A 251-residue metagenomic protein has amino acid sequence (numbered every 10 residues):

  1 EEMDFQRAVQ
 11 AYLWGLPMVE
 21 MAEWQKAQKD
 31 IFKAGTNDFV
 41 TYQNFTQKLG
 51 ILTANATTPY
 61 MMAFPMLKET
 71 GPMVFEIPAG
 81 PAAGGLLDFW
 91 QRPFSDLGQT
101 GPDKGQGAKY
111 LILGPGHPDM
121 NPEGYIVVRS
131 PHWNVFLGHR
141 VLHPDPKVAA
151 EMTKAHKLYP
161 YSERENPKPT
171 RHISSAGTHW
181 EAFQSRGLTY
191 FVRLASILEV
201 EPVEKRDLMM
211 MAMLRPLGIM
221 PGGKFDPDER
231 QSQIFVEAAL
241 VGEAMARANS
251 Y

Functional and structural regions predicted by a protein language model:
E1-Y251: A compositional/structural signature for long, glycine/proline-rich flexible linkers and loops on extracytoplasmic
